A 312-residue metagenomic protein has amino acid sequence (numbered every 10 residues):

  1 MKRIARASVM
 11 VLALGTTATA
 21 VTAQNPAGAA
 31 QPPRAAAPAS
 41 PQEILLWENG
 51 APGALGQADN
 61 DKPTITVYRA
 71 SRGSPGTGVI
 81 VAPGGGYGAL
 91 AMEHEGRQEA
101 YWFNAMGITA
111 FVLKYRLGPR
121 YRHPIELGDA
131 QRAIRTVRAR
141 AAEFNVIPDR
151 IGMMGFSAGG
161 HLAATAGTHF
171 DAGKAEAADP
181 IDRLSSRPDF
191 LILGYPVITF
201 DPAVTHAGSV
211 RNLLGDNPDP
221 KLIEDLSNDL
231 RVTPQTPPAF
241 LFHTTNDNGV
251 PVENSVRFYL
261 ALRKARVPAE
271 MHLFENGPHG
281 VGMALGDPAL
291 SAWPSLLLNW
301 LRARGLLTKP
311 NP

Functional and structural regions predicted by a protein language model:
Q24-Y68, G208-S209, A269, A289 (+2 more regions): A domain-start/cap signature at the N-terminus of enzymes
P63, A177-I181, D216-R231, T236-P237: Active-site nucleophile elbow and catalytic-triad environment of alpha/beta-hydrolase enzymes
P75-G84: Short beta-strand element of the alpha/beta-hydrolase
P83-G88, T245: Active-site glycine-rich loops that stabilize anionic/oxyanionic intermediates across multiple enzyme folds
A91-E93, R97-E99, F111-P148, A284-A292: Catalytic nucleophile-loop/oxyanion-hole region of alpha/beta-hydrolase and closely related hydrolase-like folds
R132-S209, I223-E224, N228: Primarily recognizes the serine-hydrolase "nucleophile elbow" in alpha/beta-hydrolase and SGNH/GDSL folds
L241-H243, D247: Short beta-strand/loop motif that positions the catalytic acidic residue of the alpha/beta-hydrolase fold
F242, V252-P312: C-terminal catalytic histidine-bearing segment of alpha/beta-hydrolase fold enzymes
